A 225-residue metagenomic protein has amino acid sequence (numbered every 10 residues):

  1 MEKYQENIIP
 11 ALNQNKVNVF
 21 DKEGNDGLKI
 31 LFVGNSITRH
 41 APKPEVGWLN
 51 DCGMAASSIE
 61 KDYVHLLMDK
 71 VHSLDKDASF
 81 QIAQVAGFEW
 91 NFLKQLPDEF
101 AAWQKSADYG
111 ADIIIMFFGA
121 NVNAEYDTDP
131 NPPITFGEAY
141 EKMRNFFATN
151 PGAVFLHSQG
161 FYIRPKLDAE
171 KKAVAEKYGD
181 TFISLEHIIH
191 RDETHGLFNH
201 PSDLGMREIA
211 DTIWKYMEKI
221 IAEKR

Functional and structural regions predicted by a protein language model:
M1-V33, I37-A56, S73, E193-H195 (+1 more regions): N-terminal secretory targeting modules
K29-L31, R39-D127: Conserved SGNH/GDSL esterase-like catalytic core that processes O-acyl groups on lipids and polysaccharides
N50-S58, D129-P133, H157-G160, H195-N199: Second-shell loop/turn segments in exported
V64, M68, G137-R144, D168 (+3 more regions): Extracytoplasmic/secreted envelope proteins and their assembly/folding machinery, especially bacterial periplasmic
L66-Q81, M143-F155, V174-Y178: A structural motif corresponding to the C-terminal end of an alpha-helix and its immediate exit/capping segment
P97-F100, P130-K142: Charged helix-capping and loop-helix junction motifs
I115-A124, M143-K172: Active-site segments of SGNH/GDSL-like serine hydrolases that catalyze O-acetyl group transfer/hydrolysis on lipids
G160-R225: Catalytic His-Asp segment of secreted/periplasmic serine-dependent ester chemistry enzymes
